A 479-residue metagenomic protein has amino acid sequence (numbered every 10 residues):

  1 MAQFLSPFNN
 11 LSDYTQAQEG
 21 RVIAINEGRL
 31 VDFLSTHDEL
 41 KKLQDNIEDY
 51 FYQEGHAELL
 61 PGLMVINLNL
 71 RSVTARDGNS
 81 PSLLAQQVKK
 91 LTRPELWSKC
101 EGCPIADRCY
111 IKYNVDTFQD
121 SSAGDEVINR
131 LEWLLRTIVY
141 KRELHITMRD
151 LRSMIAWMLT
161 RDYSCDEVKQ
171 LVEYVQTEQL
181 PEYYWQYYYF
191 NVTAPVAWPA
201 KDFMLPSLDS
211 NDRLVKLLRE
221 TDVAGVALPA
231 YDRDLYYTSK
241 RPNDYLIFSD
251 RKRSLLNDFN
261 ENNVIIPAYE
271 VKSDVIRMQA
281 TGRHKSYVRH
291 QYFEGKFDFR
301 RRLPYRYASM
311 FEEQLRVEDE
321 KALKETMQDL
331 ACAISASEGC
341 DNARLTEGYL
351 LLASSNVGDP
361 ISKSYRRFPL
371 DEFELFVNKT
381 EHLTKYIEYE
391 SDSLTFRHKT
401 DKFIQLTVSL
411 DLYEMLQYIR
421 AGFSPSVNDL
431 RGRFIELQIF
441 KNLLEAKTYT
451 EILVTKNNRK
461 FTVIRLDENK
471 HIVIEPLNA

Functional and structural regions predicted by a protein language model:
M1, E39, L43, V127-R130 (+5 more regions): Alpha-helical structural motif
M1-D116: Extended charged low-complexity segments that act as oligomerization/scaffolding linkers
K89-S362: Extended alpha-helical coiled-coil/bundle linker/stalk regions that scaffold oligomerization and domain organization
S355-F461: C-terminal structured domain segments
V463, D467-H471: Conserved small-residue
I474-P476: Large, modular interaction/toxin scaffolds in secreted and membrane-associated proteins
